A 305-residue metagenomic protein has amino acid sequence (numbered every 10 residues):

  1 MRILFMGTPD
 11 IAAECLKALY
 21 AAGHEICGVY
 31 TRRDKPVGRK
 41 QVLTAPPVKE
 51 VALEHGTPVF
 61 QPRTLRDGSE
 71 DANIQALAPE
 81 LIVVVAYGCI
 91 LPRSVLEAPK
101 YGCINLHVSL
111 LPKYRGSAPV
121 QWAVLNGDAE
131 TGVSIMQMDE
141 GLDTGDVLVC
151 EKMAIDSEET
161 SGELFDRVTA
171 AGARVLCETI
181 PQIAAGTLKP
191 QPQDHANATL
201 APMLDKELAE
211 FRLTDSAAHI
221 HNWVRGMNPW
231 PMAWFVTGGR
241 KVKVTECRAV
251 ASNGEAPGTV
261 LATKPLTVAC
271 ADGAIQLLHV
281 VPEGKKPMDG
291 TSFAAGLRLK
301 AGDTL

Functional and structural regions predicted by a protein language model:
M1-R39: N-terminal Rossmann-like dinucleotide-binding module
R2-L4, E25-V29, H55-L77, I82 (+1 more regions): Internal alpha/beta domain cores that form substrate/cofactor-binding pockets in large enzymes and binding proteins
G7, V29, A52, I82 (+7 more regions): A residue-level signal for conserved active-site and pocket-lining positions in enzyme catalytic cores
A13, V42-A45, D67-D71, C89 (+1 more regions): Structural motif corresponding to alpha-helix initiation and N-cap regions
A22, R32, L81-L200: Donor/substrate-binding cores of folate-linked one-carbon enzymes
K35-H55: N-terminal beta-loop-helix "entrance" segment that forms/cooperates in small-molecule cofactor or anionic ligand
E178-V236: Active-site-lining helix/loop region of Rossmann-like oxidoreductase modules
L213-L305: An anion-binding loop in the catalytic cleft
